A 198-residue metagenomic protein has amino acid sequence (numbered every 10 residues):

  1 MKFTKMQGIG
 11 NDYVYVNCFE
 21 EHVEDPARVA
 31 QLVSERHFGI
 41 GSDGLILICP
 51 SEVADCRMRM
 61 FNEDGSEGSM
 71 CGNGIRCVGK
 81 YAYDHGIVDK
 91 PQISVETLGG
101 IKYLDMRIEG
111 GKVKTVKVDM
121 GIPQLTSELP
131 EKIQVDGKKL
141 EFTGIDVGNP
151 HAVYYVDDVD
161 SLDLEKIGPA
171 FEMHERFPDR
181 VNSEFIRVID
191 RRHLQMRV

Functional and structural regions predicted by a protein language model:
M1-K112, A152-V198: A glycine-rich beta-to-alpha transition motif near the start of alpha/beta enzyme domains, typified by
T4-M6, I93-V95, P130-G137, T143-I145: Short acidic-hydrophobic surface loop/beta-edge motif
K112-M120: Short, solvent-exposed secondary-structure boundary/capping segments
V118, T143, R197-V198: Beta-strand scaffold of nucleotide-dependent catalytic cores
G121-E128: Ligand-binding beta-strand-loop-alpha-helix segment within the catalytic cores of soluble metabolic enzymes
E128-L129, K138-E141, A170-E172, N182: Glycine-rich, charged/polar anion/phosphate-binding loops that engage phosphate groups from diverse ligands
Q134-S161: Internal active-site segments that recognize and position negatively charged phosphoryl groups and nucleotide moieties
